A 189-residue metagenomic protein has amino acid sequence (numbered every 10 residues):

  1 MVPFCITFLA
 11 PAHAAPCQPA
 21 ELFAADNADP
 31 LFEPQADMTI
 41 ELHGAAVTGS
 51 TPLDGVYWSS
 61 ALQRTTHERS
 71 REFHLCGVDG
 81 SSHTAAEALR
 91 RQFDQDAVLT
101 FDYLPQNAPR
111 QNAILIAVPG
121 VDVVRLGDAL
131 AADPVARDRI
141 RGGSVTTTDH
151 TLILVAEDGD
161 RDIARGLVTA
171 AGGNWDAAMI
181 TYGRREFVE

Functional and structural regions predicted by a protein language model:
M1-P16: Secretory targeting and sorting signals
F8, Q95, N174-D176: Short, structurally constrained coil/turn elements that cap an alpha-helix or connect an alpha-helix to the following
Q18-H67: The feature marks the first
A28-L42, Q95-P134: Surface-exposed, low-hydrophobicity interaction/linker segments
T48-P119, R137-R165: Short glycine/threonine-rich beta-strand-turn micro-motifs
G159-E189: Extracellularly exposed regions in secreted/surface proteins, prominently low-complexity, repeat-rich
